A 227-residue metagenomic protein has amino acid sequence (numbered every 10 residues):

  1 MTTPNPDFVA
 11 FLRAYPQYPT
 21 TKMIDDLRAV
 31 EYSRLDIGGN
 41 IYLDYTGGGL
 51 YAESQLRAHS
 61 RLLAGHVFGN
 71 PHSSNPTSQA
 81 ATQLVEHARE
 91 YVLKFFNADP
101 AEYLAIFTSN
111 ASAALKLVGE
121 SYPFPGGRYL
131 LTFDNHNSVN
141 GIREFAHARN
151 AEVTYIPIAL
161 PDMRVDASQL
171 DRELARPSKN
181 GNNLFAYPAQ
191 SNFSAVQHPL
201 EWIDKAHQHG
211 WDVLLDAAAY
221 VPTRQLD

Functional and structural regions predicted by a protein language model:
M1-D227: Pyridoxal 5′-phosphate
